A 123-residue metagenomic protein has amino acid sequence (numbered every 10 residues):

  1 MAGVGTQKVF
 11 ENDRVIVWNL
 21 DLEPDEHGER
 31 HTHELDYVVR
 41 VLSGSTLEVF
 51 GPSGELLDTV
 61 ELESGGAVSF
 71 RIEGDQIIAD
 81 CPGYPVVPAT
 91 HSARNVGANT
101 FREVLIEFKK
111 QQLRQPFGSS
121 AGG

Functional and structural regions predicted by a protein language model:
A2-V4: Catalytic phosphate/metal-binding cores of nucleic-acid and nucleotide-processing enzymes, i.e., regions that mediate
Q7-K8, V17-D21: Short amphipathic
F10-R14, S53-P85: Short acidic-glycine-tyrosine-enriched beta hairpin
L22-D25, S64-G65: Tight coil/turn sites that cap or link beta-strands
H31, P82, S92-G97: Asparagine-centered strand-capping/turn motif at beta-strand->loop junctions
T32-E48: Short, conserved beta-strand element in jelly-roll/cupin
V86, A93, V104-I106: Cyclic-nucleotide recognition modules
T100-V104, F108-K109, A121: Flexible, surface-exposed loop/linker segments and immediately adjacent secondary-structure boundaries
